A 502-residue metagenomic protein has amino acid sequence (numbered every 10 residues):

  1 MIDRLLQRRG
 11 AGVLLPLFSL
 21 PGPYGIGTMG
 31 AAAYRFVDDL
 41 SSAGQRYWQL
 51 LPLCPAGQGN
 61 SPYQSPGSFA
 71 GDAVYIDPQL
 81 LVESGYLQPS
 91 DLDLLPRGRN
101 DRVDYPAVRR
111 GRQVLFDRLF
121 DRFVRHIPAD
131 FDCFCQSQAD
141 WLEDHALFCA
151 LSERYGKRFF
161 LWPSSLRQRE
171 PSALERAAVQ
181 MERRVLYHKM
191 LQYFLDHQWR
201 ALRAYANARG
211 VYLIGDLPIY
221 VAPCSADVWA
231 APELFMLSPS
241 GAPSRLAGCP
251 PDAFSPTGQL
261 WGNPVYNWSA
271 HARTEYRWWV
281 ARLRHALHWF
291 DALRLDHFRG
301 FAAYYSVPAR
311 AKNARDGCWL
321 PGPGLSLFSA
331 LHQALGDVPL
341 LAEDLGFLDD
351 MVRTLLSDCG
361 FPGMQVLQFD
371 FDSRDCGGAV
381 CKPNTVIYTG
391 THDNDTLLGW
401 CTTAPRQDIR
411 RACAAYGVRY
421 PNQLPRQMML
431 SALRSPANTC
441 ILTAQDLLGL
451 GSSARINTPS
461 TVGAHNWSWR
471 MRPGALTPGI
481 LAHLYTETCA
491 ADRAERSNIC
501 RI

Functional and structural regions predicted by a protein language model:
M1-A31, R35-G44: Mature N-terminal, pre-catalytic/accessory segment of carbohydrate-active enzymes
I2-R9, P16, N60-D196, V221-I441 (+2 more regions): Alpha-amylase-like alpha-glycosidases and glucanotransferases acting on alpha-linked glucans and related
A31-A56, H288-F290: Catalytic domains of carbohydrate-active enzymes, especially glycoside hydrolases
S41, W199-R209, H332, L356-S357: Surface-exposed amphipathic alpha-helices with a cationic face
L51, Y212-I214, P218, A292 (+1 more regions): Outer-envelope exported proteins of Gram-negative bacteria
H188, Q192-Y220: Conserved, well-ordered alpha-helix/loop/beta-strand core segments that scaffold catalytic motifs
G449-R501: Structured C-terminal cap/extension of enzyme domains
